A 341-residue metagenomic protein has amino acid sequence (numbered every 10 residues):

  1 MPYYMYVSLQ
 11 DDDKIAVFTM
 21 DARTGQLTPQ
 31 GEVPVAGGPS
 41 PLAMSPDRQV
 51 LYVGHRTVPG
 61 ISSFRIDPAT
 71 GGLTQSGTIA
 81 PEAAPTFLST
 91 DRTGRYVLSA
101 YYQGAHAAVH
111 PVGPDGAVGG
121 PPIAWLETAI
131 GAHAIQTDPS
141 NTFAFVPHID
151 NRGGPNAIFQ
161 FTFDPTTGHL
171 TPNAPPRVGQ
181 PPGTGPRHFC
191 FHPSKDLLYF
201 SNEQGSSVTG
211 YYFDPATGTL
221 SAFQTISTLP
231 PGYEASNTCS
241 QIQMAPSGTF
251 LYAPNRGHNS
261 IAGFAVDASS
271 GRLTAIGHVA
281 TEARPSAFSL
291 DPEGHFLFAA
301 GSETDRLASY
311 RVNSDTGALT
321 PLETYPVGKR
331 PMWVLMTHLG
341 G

Functional and structural regions predicted by a protein language model:
M1-A22: An edge-strand/N-cap motif at the start of beta-rich repeat modules
V7-Q10, V53-T57, L98-Q103, D138 (+5 more regions): Conserved beta-strand positions in repeat-built beta-propeller and related beta-rich domains
K14-I15, P59-I61, A105-A107, G153-I158 (+3 more regions): Structural signal for beta-propeller blades
F18-G25, F64-G71, H110-V118, F161-L170 (+3 more regions): Short loop/turn segments immediately following beta-strands, especially the blade-tip and inter-blade linker loops
T28-P34, T74-I79, G120-L126, N173-Q180 (+3 more regions): A short beta-strand motif characteristic of beta-propeller blades
P29-G94: Blade-loop segments of beta-propeller domains
A36-D47, P81-Y96, E127-F143, R152 (+4 more regions): Beta-rich, blade/repeat-based domains predominating in secreted/periplasmic proteins but also intracellular
F145-S207: Loop-centered beta-sheet repeat module
